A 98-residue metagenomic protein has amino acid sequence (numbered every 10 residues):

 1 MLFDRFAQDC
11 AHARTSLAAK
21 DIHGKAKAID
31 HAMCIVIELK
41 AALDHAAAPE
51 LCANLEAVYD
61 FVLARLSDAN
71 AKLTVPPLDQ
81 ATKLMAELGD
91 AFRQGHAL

Functional and structural regions predicted by a protein language model:
M1-G24: N-terminal first-folded block
F6-A7, A13-R14, K40, L63 (+2 more regions): Heptad-repeat amphipathic alpha-helical coiled-coil interaction surface used for oligomerization/assembly
K25, A32, L78-A81: Solenoid-repeat scaffolds in large eukaryotic assemblies
I29, V36-I37: Amphipathic, heptad-repeat alpha-helical segments
E38-A53: Short, solvent-exposed, charged loop/turn and helix-capping segments that join or cap alpha-helices on peripheral
A48, L66-T82: Amphipathic, charged alpha-helical scaffolds that flank and support histidine-based chemistry in signaling
C52-L66: Long, amphipathic, charge-rich alpha-helical segments that form helical bundles/coiled-coils
L78-L98: Amphipathic, coiled-coil-like alpha-helical segments
